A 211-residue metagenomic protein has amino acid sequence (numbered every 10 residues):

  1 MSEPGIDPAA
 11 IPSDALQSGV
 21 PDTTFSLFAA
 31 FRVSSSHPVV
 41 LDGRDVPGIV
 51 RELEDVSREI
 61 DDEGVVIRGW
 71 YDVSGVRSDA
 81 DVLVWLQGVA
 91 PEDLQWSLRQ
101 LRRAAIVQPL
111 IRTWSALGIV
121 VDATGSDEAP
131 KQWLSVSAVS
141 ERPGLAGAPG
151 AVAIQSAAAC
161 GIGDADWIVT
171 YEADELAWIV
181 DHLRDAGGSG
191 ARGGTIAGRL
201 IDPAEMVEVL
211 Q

Functional and structural regions predicted by a protein language model:
M1-D61, V89-L94, T113-A151, C160-I162 (+2 more regions): Short S/T/G/P-rich N-terminal loop/turn motif that feeds into the first structured element of a domain
S13-G19, R68-W70, L101, A153-Q155: Residue-level detector of functional hotspots within protein domains
F28-F31, W70-V76, V82-Q87, S97-L98 (+1 more regions): Long, contiguous hydrophobic alpha-helical segments, chiefly transmembrane helices and signal peptides
L53, Q95-A104, V180-G187: Short amphipathic alpha-helices in soluble, non-transmembrane regions that often serve as interface/regulatory elements
S57-A80, L110-D122, G147-I168, G194-D202: Short, glycine- and small/hydrophobic-rich beta-strand elements in well-ordered beta-sheets
V76-G118: Hydrophobic/aromatic-rich structural module bridging two neighboring secondary-structure elements via a short loop
E175-E205: Accessory, usually C-terminal, subdomains that scaffold auxiliary metal cofactors
